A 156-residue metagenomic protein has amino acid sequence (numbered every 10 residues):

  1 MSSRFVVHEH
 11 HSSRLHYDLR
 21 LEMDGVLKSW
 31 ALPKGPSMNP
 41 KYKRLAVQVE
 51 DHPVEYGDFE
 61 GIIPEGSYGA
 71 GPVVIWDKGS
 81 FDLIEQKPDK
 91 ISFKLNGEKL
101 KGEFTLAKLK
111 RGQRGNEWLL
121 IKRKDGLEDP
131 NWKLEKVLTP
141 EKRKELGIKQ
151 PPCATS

Functional and structural regions predicted by a protein language model:
M1-S156: A charge-rich, low-complexity, intrinsically flexible signal that marks solvent-exposed coils, linkers, repeats
